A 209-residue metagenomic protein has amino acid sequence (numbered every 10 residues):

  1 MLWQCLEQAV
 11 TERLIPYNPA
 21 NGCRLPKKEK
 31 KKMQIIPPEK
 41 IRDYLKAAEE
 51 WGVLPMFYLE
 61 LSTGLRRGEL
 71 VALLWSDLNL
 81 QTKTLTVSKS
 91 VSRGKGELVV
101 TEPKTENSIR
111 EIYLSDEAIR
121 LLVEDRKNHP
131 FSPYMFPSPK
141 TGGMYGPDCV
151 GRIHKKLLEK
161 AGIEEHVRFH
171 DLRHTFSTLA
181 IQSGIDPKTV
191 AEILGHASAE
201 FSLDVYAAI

Functional and structural regions predicted by a protein language model:
M1-Q8, L114: Non-catalytic DNA-binding core/recognition domains of DNA-processing enzymes
T11, L54, Y58, S62-E69 (+3 more regions): C-terminal catalytic core of tyrosine-transesterase DNA break-rejoin enzymes
T11-W75, L80-Q81, S92, N107-I109 (+3 more regions): Basic, Lys/Arg- and aromatic-enriched nucleic-acid-binding interface segment
K27, I35, V91, L194-I209: Catalytic-site neighborhood detector that most strongly recognizes the C-terminal catalytic loop/helix of tyrosine
E39, T82, S90-R93, S115-E164: Active-site/catalytic core of tyrosine-dependent DNA strand-transfer enzymes
A72-L78, A191-A197, A207: A short, basic/aromatic helix-end/turn motif that makes direct DNA contacts
K89-N107: Short, flexible, glycine-rich and Lys/Arg-enriched loop motifs at helix boundaries that contact anionic partners
